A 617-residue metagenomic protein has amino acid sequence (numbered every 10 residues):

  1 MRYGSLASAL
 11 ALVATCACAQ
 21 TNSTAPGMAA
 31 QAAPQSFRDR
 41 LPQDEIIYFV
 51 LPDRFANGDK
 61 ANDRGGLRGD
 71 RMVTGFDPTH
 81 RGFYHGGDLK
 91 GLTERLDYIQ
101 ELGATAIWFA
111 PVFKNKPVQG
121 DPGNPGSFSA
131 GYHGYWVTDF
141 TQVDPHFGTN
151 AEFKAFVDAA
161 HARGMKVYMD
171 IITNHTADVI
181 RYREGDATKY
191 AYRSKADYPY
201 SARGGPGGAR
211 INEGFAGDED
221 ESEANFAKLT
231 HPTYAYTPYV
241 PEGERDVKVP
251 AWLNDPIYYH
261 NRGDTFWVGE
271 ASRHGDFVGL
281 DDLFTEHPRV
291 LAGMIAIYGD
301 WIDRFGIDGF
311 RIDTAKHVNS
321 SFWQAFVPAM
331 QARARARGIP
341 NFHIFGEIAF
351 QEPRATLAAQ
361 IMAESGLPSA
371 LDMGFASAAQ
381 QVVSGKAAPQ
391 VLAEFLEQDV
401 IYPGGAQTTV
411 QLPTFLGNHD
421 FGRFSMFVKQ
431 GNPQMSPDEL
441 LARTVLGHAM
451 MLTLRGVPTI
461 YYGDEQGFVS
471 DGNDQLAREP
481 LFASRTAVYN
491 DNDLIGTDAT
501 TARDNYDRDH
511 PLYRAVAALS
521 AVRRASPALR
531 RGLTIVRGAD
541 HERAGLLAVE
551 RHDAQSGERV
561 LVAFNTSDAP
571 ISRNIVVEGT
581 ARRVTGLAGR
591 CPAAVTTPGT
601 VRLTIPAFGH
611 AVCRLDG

Functional and structural regions predicted by a protein language model:
M1-F49, D63-R68, P78, H85 (+6 more regions): Carbohydrate-interacting/catalytic domains
D39-E45, D53-D300, R304-F305, F326-R337 (+3 more regions): Substrate-binding/active-site clefts of carbohydrate-active enzymes
I47-F49, A106, G164-Y168, G309-R311 (+3 more regions): Structural preference for beta-strand elements that scaffold enzyme active sites
V50, I99, F109, F140 (+10 more regions): Conserved, mostly hydrophobic/aromatic
L51-R54, F113, T141-F147, T173-H175 (+9 more regions): Short, flexible loop/turn elements at secondary-structure junctions
F55-R64, G422-S425, Y489-N492: Short, solvent-exposed loop/turn elements at domain surfaces
V157, H175, E184, T188-H231 (+10 more regions): Active-site-proximal helices and loops of the catalytic beta/alpha 8
T409-P437: Active-site clefts of carbohydrate-active enzymes
